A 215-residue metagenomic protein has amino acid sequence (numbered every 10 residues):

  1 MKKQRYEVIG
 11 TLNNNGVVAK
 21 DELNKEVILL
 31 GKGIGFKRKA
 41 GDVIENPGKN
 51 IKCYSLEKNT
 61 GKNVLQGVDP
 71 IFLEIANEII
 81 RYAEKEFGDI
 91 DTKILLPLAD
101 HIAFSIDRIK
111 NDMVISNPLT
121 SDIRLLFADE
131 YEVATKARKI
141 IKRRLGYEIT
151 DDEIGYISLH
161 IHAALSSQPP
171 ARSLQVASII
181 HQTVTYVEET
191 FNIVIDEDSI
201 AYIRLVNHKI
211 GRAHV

Functional and structural regions predicted by a protein language model:
M1-H214: A cross-family "folded-core" feature that marks the main globular domain of proteins
